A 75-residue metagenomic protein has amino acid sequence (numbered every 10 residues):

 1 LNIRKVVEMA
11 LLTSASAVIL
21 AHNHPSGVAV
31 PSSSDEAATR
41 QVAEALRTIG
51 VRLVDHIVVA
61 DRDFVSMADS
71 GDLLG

Functional and structural regions predicted by a protein language model:
L1-G75: Active-site-proximal loop/helix of nucleotide/amide-processing enzymes and allied scaffolds
